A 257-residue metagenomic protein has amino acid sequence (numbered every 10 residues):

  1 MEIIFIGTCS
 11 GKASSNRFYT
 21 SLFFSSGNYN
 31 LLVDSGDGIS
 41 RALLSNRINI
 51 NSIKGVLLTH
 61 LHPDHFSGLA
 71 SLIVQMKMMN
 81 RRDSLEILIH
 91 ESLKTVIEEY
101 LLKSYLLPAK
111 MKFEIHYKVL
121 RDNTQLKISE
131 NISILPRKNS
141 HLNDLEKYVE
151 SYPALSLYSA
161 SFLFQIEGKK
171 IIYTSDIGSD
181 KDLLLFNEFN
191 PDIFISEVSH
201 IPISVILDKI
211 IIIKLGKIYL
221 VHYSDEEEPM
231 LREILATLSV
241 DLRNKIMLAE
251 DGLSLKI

Functional and structural regions predicted by a protein language model:
M1-I48, K118-L183, L253-I257: Core dinuclear metal-dependent hydrolase active-site scaffold
L32-G36, K54-D64, H90, I172-S175 (+3 more regions): Active-site neighborhood of phospho(di)ester-bond hydrolases with catalytic His/Asp-centered motifs
G38-L88, V119, F189-D192: Active-site metal-binding motif and surrounding structural segment of the metallo-beta-lactamase
L43, L69-L72, I97-L101, I206: Hydrophobic packing residues within well-ordered alpha-helices of enzyme cores
I48-N51, F113, E130-I132, F189 (+2 more regions): Structured loop/turn residues at beta-strand edges in well-structured enzyme cores
M78-R81, Y105-M111, S239-N244: Short helix-capping segments at alpha-helix termini
S84-E86, E91-T124, K138-L145: Acidic/polar short surface loop at catalytic or gating sites that assists cofactor/ion binding and chemistry
S179-I193, I201-I257: Binuclear metal-ion centers of metallo-dependent hydrolases, dominated by the metallo-beta-lactamase
